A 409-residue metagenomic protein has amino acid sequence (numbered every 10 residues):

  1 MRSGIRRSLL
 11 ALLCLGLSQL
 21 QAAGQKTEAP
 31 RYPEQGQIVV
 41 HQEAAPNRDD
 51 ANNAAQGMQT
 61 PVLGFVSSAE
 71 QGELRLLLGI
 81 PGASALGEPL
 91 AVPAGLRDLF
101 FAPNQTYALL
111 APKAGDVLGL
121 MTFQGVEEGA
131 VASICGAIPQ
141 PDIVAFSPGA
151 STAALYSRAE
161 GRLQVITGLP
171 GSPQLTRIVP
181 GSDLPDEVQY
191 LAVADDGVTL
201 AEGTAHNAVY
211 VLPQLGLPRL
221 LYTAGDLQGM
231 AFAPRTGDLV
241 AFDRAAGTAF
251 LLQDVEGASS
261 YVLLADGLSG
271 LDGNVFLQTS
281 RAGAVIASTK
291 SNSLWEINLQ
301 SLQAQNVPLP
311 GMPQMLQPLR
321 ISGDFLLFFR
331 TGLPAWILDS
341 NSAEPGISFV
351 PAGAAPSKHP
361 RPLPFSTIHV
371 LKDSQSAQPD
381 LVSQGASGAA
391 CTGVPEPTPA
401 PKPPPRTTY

Functional and structural regions predicted by a protein language model:
M1-L9: Bacterial N-terminal signal peptides that target proteins for export
L10-Q19: Bacterial N-terminal signal peptides
I38-G79, G87-P103: Beta-strand-rich domains and repeat architectures in extracellular enzymes and scaffolds, especially beta-propellers
N47-A55, A94-N104, A137-A150, D183-V193 (+4 more regions): Repeated scaffold domains used in trafficking and secretory/extracellular systems, primarily beta-propellers
P61-S68, Q105-A111, S151-Y156, G197-E202 (+3 more regions): Short beta-strand elements that form the blades of beta-propeller/WD-repeat-like and other beta-sheet-rich scaffold
Q71-R75, G115-M121, E160-I166, H206-V211 (+3 more regions): Structural motif
I80-G82, T122-V126, T167-G171, L212-G216 (+3 more regions): Short loop/turn segments that connect beta-strands within beta-propeller blades
A85-A91, G129-G136, Q174-S182, G216-Y222 (+3 more regions): A short beta-strand motif characteristic of beta-propeller blades
